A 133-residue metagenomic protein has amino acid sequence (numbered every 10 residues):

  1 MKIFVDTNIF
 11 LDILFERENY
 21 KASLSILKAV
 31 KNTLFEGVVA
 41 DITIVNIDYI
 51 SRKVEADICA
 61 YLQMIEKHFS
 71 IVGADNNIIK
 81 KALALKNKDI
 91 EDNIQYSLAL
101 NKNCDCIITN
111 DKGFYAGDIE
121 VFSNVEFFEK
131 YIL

Functional and structural regions predicted by a protein language model:
M1-V38, R52-V54, F128-L133: Short, well-structured N-terminal submotif of metal-dependent ribonuclease cores
T7, D41, N76, D92-Y96: Conserved glycosyltransferase catalytic-site signature
F10, I44, I79, F114-Y115 (+1 more regions): A generic structural signal for short hydrophobic patches within well-formed alpha-helices
S23, E91-D92: Amphipathic coiled-coil/heptad-repeat helices and related helical stalk/stem segments that mediate oligomerization
V38-V39, G73, T109: Short beta-strand scaffold positions
A40-I42, D48, R52-V54, C59-Q63: Glycine/small-residue-rich phosphate/adenosyl-binding loop
I42-T43, Q63-K86: Acidic catalytic patch
S97, N101-L133: Acidic, PIN/NYN-like endoribonuclease modules and their adjacent C-terminal/linker elements
